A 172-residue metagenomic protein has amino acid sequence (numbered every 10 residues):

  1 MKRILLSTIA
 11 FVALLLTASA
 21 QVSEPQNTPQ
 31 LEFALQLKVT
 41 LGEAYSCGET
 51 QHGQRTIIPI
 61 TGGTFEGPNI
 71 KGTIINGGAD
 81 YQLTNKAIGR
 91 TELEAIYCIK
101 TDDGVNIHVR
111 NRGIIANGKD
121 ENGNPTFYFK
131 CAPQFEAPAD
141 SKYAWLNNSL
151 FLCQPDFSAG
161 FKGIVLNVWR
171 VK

Functional and structural regions predicted by a protein language model:
M1-S23: Bacterial Sec-dependent N-terminal signal peptides
Q21-K172: Beta-strand-enriched cores of mature, soluble protein domains
